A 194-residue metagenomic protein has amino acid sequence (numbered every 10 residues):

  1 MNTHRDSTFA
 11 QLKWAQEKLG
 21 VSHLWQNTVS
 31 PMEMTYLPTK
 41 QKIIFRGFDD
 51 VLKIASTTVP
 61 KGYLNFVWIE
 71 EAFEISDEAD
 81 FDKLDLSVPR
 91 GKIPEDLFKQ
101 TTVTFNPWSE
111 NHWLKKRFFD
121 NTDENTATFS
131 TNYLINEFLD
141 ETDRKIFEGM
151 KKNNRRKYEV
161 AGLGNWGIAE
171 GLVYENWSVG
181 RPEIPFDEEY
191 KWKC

Functional and structural regions predicted by a protein language model:
M1-T3, L134-I135: Short histidine/acidic/glycine/proline-rich micro-motifs that form metal- and phosphate-coordinating active-site loops
T3-N65, W166: Inter-Walker segment of RecA-like/P-loop motor cores
Q26, M34-P38, F118-E124, E183-F186: Short, conserved catalytic or adaptor-binding loops enriched in Gly and charged residues
K53-S56, K115-F118, R181-P185: Catalytic micro-motifs at enzyme active sites that drive phosphoryl/nucleotidyl and oxygen chemistry
N65-F66, K191: The start of beta-strands in P-loop NTPase/AAA+ ATPase cores
E70-A72: Walker B catalytic acidic pair
E74-G149: ASCE P-loop NTPase helicase motor core
N136-C194: ATPase catalytic-site recognition across NTP-hydrolyzing enzymes
